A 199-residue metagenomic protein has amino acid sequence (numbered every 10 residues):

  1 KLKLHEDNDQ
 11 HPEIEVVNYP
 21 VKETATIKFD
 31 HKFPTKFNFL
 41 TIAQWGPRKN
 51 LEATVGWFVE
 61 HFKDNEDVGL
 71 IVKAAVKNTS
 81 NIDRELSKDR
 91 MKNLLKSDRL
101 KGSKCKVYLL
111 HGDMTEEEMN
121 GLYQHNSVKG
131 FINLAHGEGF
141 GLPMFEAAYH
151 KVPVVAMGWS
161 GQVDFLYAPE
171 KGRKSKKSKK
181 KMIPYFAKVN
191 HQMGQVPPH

Functional and structural regions predicted by a protein language model:
K1-T26, A187-N190: Donor nucleotide-sugar binding/catalytic pocket of nucleotide-sugar-dependent glycosyltransferases
K22-N38, E60-N65: Nucleotide-sugar donor-binding and catalytic loop/hinge architecture of NDP-sugar-dependent glycosyltransferases
H31-K49, V55-F58, L70: Conserved donor-binding/catalytic core segment of Leloir-type glycosyltransferases
I82-H125, K129, S175-K181: Nucleotide-activated donor-binding/catalytic signature segment of Leloir-type glycosyltransferases, i.e., the conserved
S127-K129, K151-P153, G158: A short alpha->beta transition loop at the rim of the catalytic pocket in nucleotide-sugar-dependent
H136: Aromatic "clamp/platform" in nucleotide-sugar-dependent glycosyltransferases that forms part of the donor/acceptor
G141-M144: Short glycine/serine-rich donor-binding loops of glycosyltransferases
P153-A156, L166-Y167, R173, A187-K188: Short hydrophobic beta-strand element within catalytic cores of glycosyltransferases and related nucleotide-activated
